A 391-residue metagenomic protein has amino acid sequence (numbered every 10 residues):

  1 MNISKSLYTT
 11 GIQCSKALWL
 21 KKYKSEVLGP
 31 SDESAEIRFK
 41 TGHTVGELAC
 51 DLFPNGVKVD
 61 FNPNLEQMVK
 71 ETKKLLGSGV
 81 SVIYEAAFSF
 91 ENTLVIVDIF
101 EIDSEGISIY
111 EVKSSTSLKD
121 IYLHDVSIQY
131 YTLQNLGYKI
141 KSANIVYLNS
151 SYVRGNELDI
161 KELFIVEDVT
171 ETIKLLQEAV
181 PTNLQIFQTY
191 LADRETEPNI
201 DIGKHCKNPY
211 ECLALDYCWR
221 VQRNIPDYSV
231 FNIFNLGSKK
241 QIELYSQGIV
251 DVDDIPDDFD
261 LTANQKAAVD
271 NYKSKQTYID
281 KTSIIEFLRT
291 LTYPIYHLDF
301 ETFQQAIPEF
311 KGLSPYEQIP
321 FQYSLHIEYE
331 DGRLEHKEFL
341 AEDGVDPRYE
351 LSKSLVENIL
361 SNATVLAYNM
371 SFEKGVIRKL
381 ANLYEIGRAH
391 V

Functional and structural regions predicted by a protein language model:
M1, Y122, V180, H205 (+11 more regions): Active-site-proximal structural scaffolding
M1-E105, F231, S238-A267, N271-T277: Metal-dependent nuclease catalytic cores that hydrolyze phosphodiester bonds in DNA/RNA, characterized by
S6-L7, G11-I12, I37-R38, V45 (+2 more regions): Cys/His-rich finger/ribbon microdomains and the adjacent scaffold used for macromolecule binding/structural
V27, S117-L118, Y152-V153, V252 (+5 more regions): Flexible loop/turn segments at secondary-structure boundaries
L52, T132, L136, E243 (+8 more regions): Generic, well-ordered alpha-helical scaffold segments in large soluble proteins
L65, V80-F90, L94-E101, I109-V112 (+2 more regions): Conserved DEDDh/DEDDy metal-dependent 3′-5′ exonuclease domain
F88, S283-L360: Conserved RNase H-like, two-metal-ion catalytic cores of nucleic-acid enzymes
